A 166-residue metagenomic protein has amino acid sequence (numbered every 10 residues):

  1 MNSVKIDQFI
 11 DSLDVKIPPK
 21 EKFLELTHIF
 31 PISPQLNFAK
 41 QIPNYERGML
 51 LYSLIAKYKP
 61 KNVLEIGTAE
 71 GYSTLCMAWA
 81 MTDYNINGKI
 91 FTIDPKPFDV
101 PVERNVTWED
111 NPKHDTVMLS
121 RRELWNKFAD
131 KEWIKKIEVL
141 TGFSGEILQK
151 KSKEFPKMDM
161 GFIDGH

Functional and structural regions predicted by a protein language model:
M1-P43, K57: Rossmann-like AdoMet
N37-F38, I42, M49-H166: S-adenosylmethionine/decaboxylated-SAM
